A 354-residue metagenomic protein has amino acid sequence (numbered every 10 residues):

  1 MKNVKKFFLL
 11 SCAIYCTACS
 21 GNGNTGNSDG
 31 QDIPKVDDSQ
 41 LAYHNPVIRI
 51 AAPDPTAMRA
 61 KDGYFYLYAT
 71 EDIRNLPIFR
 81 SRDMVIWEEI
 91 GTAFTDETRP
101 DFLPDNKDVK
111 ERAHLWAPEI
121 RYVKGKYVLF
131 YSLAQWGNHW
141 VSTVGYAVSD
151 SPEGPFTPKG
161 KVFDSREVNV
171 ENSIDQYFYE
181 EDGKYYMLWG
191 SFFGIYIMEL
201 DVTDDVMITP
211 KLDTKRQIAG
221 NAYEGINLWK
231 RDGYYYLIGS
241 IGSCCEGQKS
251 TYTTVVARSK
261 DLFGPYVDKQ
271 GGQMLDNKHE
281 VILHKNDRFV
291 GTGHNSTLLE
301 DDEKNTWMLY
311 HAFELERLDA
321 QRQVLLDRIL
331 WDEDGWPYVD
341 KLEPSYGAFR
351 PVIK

Functional and structural regions predicted by a protein language model:
N3-L10: Sec-dependent signal peptide recognition, specifically the positively charged N-region followed immediately by
C12-S20: Hydrophobic h-region of N-terminal signal peptides that target proteins for export in Gram-negative bacteria
C19-K354: Carbohydrate-active catalytic/glycan-binding domains of CAZyme proteins, especially the secreted or lumenal ectodomains
